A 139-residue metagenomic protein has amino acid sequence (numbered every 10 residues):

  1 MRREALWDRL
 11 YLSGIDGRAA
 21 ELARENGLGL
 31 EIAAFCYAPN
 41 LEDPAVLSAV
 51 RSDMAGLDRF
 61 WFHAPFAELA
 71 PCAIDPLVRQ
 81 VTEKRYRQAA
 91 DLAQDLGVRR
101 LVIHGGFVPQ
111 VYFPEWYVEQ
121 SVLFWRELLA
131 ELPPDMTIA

Functional and structural regions predicted by a protein language model:
M1-Q88, Q94: N-terminal pre-domain/capping segments
A73-A139: Active-site acidic/histidine proton-transfer and metal-coordination neighborhood in alpha/beta enzyme cores
